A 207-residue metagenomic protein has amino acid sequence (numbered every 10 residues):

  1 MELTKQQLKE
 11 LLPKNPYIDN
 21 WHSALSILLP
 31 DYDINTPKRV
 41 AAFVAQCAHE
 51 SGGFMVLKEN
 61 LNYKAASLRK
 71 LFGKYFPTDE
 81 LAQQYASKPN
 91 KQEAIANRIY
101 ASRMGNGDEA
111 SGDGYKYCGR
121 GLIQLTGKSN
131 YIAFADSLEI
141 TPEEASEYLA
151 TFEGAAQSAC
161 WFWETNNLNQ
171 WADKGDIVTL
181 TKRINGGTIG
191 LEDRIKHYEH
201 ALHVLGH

Functional and structural regions predicted by a protein language model:
M1-F43: Flexible propeptides and autoinhibitory/regulatory segments associated with cysteine proteases
E2-N20, A48-W161: Peptidoglycan-targeting cell-wall enzymes and recognition modules
S26, V44, A159-C160, T181 (+2 more regions): Non-transmembrane alpha-helical segments in soluble domains of secreted/periplasmic/extracellular proteins
I27-N35, E144-A150, A172: Short, mixed-charge amphipathic alpha-helical segments
D33-F43, V56-N60, N169-T181: Surface-exposed patches in mature extracellular/periplasmic domains of secreted proteins
C47-E50, D173-G190: Acidic helix/loop microenvironments that form the catalytic cleft of cell-wall polysaccharide enzymes
C160-N169: Extended serine/threonine-enriched, polar tracts that run as long, contiguous segments within proteins
Q170, R183-H207: Low-complexity, Gly/Ser/Thr/Pro-rich intrinsically disordered linker/tail segments
